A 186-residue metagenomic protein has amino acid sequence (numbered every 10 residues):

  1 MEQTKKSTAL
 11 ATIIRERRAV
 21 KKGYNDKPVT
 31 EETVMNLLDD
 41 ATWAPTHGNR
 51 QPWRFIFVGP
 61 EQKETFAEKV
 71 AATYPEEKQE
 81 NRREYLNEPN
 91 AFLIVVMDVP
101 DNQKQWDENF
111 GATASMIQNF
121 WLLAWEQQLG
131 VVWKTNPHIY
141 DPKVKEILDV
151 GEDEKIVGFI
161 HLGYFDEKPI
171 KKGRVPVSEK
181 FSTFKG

Functional and structural regions predicted by a protein language model:
M1-P89, F184-G186: N-terminal amphipathic, basic helical "cap/leader" segment at the start of enzyme domains
E2-A9, V157-G186: C-terminal helix-cap and adjacent tail motif
I13-I14, A91-V99: Short, basic/glycine-rich phosphate-binding loops at helix/coil junctions that contact nucleotide phosphates
Y24, P75, M97-W106: Glycine/charged-rich beta-loop-alpha catalytic/anionic-binding loops adjacent to active sites
A41, L93, D101-I147: Small-aliphatic-rich amphipathic alpha-helix that forms the alpha element of a beta-alpha
P60-T65, A72, V99-D101, P142 (+1 more regions): Short, charged/polar surface micro-motifs in flexible loops or helix N-caps
K145-V157: Short, electropositive alpha-helical surface patch
